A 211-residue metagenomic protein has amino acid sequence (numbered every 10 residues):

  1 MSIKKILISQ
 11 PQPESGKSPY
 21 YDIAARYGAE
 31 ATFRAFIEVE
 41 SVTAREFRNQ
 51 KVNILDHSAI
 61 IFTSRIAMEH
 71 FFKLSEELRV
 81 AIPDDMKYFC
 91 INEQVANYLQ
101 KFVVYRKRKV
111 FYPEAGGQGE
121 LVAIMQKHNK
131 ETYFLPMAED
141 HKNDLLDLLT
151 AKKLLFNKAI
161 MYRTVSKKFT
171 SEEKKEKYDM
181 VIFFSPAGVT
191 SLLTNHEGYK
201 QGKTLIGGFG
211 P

Functional and structural regions predicted by a protein language model:
M1-P211: Conserved beta-alpha
